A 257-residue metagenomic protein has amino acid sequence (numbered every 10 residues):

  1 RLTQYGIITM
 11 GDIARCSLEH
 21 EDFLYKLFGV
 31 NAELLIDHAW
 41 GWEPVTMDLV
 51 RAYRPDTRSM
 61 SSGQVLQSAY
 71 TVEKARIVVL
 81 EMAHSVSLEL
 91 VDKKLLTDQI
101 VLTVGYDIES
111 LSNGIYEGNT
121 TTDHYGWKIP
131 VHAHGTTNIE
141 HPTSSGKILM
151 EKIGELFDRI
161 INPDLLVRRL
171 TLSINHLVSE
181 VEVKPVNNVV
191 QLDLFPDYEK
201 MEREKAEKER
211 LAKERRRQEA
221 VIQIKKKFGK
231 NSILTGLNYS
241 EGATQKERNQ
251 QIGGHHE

Functional and structural regions predicted by a protein language model:
L2-Q4, D37, I233-Y239: Short hydrophobic alpha-helical segments that form membrane-spanning helices or hydrophobic packing faces of helical
T3-V167: DNA-contacting surface of Y-family translesion DNA polymerases
K128-E257: Acidic, metal-coordinating catalytic segment for phosphate/diphosphate chemistry, firing primarily on the Nudix
